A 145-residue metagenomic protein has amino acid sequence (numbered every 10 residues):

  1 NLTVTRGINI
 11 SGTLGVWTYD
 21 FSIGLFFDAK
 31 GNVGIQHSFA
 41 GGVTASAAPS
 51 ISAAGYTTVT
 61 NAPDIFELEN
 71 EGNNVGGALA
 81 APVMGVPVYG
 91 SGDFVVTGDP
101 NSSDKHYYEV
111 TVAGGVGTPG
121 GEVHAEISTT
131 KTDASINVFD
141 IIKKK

Functional and structural regions predicted by a protein language model:
N1-K145: A membrane-pore/channel beta-structure motif
